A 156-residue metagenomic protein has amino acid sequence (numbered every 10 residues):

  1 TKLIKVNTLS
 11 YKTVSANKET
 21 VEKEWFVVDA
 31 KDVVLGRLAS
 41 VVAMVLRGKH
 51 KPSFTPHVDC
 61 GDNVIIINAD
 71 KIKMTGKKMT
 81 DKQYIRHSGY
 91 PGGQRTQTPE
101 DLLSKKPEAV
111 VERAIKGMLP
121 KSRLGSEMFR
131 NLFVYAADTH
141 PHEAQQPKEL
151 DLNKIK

Functional and structural regions predicted by a protein language model:
K2-R113, R123, P141-K156: Ribosome large-subunit tunnel/peptidyl-transferase-proximal elements
V111-E112, K116, F129: Hydrophobic, well-ordered secondary-structure segments
S122-Y135: C-terminal structural segments of small proteins and small subunits
V134-H142: Short, highly charged C-terminal tails/helix-capping segments
